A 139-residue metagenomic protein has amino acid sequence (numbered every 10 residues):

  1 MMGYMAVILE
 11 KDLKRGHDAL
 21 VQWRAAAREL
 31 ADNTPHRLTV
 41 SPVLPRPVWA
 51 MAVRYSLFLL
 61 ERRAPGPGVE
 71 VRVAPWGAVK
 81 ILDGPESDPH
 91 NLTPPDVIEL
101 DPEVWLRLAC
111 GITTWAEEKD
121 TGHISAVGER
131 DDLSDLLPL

Functional and structural regions predicted by a protein language model:
M1-L139: Feature captures hydrophobic
